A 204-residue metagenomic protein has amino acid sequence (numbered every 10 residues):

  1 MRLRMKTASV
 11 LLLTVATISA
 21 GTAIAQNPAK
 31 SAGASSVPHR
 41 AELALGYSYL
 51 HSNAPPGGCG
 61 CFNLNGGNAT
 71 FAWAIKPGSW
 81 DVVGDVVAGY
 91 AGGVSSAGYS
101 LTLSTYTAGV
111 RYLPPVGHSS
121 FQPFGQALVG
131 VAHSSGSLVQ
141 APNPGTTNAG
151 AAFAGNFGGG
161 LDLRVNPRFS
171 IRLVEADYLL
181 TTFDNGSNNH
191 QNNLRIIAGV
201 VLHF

Functional and structural regions predicted by a protein language model:
M1-V37: Cleavable N-terminal export/targeting peptides
A23-I75, V82, V129, Y178 (+1 more regions): Short glycine/proline- and aromatic-enriched beta-strand/turn motifs that initiate or cap beta-hairpins
S36-R40, G60-L64, A97-T105, T146-A154 (+1 more regions): Transmembrane beta-barrel outer-membrane domains
S36-R40, I75-S79, H118-Q122, R164-I171: Strand-connecting loop/turn motifs
L43, S48-S52, D85-G93, S135-A141 (+1 more regions): Flexible, solvent-exposed coil segments and beta strand-coil junctions, predominantly the extracellular/periplasmic
N53-G57, G93-Y99, Q140-T147, T182-N188: Extracellular loop and loop/strand-boundary signature of outer-membrane beta-barrel proteins
T70-N143, A152, N193-H203: Gram-negative (and chloroplast) outer-membrane scaffold detector with strong preference for beta-barrel transmembrane
N166-F204: Predominantly the C-terminal beta-signal and adjacent terminal strand-loop region of outer-membrane beta-barrel
